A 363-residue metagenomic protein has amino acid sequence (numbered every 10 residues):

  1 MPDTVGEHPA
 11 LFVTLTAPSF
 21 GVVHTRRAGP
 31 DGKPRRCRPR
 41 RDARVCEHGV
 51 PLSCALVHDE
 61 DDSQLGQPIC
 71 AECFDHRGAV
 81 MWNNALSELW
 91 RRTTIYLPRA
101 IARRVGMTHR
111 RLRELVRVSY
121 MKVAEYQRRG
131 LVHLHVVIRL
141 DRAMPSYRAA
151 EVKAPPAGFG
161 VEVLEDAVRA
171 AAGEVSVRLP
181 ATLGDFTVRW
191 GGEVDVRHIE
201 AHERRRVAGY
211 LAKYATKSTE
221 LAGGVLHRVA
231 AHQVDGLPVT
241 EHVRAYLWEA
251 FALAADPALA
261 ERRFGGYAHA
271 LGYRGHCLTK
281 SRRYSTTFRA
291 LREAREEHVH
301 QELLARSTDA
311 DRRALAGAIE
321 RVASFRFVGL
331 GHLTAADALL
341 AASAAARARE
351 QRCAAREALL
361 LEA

Functional and structural regions predicted by a protein language model:
T4-E7, R129-G130: Extracellular/periplasmic catalytic domains that process cell-envelope and extracellular macromolecules
A10-P18, K213: Active-site-flanking beta-strand signature of metal-NTP-handling nucleotidyl enzymes and homologous cyclase-like
V13, L112-S146, L211: Histidine-centered divalent-metal-coordination microenvironment in nucleic-acid enzymes
G21-T25, P145-R148, E220, G224: Short helix/loop capping segments that flank catalytic or ligand/cofactor-binding pockets
V23-M81, A154: A solvent-exposed, charged loop/short amphipathic helix patch at secondary-structure junctions
N84-L115: A short, contiguous, amphipathic alpha-helix enriched in charged residues
V137-T182: Helical (often loop-to-helix) elements that flank the catalytic cores of nucleotide-handling enzymes
F186-A363: Long, low-complexity, charged/polar intrinsically disordered accessory regions
